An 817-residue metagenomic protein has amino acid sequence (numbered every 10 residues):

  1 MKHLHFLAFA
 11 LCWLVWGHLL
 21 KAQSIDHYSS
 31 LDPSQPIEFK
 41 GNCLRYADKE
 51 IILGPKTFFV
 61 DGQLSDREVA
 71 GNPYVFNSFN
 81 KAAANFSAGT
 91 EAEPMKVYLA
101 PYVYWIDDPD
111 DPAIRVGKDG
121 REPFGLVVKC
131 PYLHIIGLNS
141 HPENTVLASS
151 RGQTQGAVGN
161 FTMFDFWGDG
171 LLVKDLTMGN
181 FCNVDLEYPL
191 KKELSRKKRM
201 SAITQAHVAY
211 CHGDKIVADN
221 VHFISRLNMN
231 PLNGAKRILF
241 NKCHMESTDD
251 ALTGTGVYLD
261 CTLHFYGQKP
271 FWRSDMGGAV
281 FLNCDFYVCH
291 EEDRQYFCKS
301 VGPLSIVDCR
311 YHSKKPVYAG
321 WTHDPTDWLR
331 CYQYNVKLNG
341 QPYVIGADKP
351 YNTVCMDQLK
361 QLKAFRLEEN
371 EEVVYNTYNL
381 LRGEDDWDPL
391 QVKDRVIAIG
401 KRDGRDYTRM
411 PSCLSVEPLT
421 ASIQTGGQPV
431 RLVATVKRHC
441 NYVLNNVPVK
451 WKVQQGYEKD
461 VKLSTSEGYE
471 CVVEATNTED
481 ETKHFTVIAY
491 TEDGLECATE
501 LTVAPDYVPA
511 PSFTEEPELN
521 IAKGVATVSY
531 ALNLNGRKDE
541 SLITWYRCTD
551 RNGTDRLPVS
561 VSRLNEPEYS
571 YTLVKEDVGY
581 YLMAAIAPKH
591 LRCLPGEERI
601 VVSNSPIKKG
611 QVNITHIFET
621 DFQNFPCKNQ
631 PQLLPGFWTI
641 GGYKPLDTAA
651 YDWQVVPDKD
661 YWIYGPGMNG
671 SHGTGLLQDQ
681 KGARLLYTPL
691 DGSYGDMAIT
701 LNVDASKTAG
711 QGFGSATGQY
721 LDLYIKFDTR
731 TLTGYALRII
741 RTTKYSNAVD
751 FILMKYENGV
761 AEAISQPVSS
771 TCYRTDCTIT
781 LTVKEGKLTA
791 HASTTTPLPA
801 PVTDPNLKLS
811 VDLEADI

Functional and structural regions predicted by a protein language model:
M1-S24: Bacterial Sec-dependent N-terminal signal peptides
S24-P411, H484-T486, T499-A504: Sequence-level preference for short, compositionally simple segments enriched in small aliphatic or small polar residues
E143-T145, I663-I752: Secretory/extracellular carbohydrate-interaction modules and structurally similar beta-sandwich "look-alikes"
R409-F618: Ser/Thr/Pro/Gly-rich low-complexity disordered regions
L573, A683-D691, I764-T771: Beta-strand-rich interaction surfaces with strong enrichment in secreted/lumenal proteins
N624-G673: Extracellular glycan-recognition surfaces and repeat-rich motifs
I699-L701, T771-A815: Carbohydrate-binding surfaces in secreted/extracellular proteins
Y756-T778: Short, aromatic/His-centered strand-loop micro-motif at the edge of beta-sheets
